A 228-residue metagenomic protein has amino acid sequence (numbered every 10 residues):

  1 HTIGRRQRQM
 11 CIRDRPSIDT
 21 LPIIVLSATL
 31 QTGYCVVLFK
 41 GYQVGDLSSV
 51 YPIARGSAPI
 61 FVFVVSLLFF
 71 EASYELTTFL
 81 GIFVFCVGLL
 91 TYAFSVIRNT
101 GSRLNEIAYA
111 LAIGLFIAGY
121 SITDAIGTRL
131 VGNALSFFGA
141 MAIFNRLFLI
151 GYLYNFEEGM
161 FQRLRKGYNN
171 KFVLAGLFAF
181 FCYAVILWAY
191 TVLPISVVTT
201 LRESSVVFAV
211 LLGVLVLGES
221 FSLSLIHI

Functional and structural regions predicted by a protein language model:
H1-R8, I12, I226-H227: Single conserved hydrophobic/aromatic residue that forms the stacking wall/gate of nucleotide- or nucleobase-binding
R5-Q9, P22, A108-A112, F116 (+1 more regions): Hydrophobic alpha-helical transmembrane segments of multi-pass integral membrane proteins, especially transporters
Q9, V62-Y74, F116-R129, F178-L193: Hydrophobic alpha-helical transmembrane segments in multi-pass integral membrane proteins
P16-Q31, S73-C86, A134-L147, P194-S205: Structural signature of hydrophobic alpha-helical transmembrane segments
T32-S49, L90-G101, L149-Q162, A209-S220: C-terminal ends of transmembrane helices
L38-A54, S73, R129-S136, V185-S204: Structural motif at transmembrane-helix junctions in multi-pass transporters
I53-L68, F83, F144-F148, C182-V185 (+1 more regions): Alpha-helical transmembrane segments of compact multi-pass small-molecule transporters, enriched in specific families
P59-L115, A125-I126, F221-L225: Juxtamembrane helix-loop boundary signature in multi-pass membrane transporters
